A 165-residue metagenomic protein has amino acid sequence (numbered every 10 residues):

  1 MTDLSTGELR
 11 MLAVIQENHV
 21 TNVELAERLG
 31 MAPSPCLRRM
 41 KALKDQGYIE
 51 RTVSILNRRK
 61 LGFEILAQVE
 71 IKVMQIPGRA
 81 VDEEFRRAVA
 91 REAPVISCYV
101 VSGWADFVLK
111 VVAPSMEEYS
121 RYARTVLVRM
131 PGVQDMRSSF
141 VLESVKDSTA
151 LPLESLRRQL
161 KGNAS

Functional and structural regions predicted by a protein language model:
M1-S165: A compositional/biophysical signature of low hydrophobicity enriched in polar/charged and small residues
